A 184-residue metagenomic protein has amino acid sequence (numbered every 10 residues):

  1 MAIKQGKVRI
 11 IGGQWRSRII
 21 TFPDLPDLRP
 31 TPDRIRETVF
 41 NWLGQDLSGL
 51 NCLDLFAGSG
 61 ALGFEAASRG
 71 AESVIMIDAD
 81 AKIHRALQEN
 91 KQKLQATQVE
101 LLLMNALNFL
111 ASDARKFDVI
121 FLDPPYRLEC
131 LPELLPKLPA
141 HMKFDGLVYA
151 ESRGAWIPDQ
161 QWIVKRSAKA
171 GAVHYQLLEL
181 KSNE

Functional and structural regions predicted by a protein language model:
M1-E184: Class I S-adenosyl-L-methionine-dependent methyltransferase catalytic core
